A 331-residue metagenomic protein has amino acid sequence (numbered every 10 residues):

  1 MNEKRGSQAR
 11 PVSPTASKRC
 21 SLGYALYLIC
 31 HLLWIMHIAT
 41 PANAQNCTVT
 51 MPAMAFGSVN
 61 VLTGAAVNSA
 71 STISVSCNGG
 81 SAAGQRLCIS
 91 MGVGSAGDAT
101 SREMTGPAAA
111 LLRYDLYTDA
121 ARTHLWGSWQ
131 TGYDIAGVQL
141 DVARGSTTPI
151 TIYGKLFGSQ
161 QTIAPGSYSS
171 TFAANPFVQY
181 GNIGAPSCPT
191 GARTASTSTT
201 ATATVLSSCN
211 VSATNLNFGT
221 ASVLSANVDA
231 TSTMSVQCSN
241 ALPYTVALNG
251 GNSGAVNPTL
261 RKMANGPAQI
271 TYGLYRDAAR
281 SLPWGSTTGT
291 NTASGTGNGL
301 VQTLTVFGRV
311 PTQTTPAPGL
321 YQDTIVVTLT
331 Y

Functional and structural regions predicted by a protein language model:
M1-G23: N-terminal secretory signal peptides that target proteins for export/translocation
A25-H37: Bacterial N-terminal signal peptides
A39-P41: N-terminal signal peptide c-region/cleavage motif recognized by signal peptidases
N43-E103, V142, S146-T147, T151 (+2 more regions): N-terminal small/polar-rich segments of proteins
C88, R113-D115, T245-A247, T271-G273: Beta-strand signatures of extracellular beta-sandwich domains
A99-S146, Y272: A surface-exposed loop-and-adjacent beta-strand signature within N-terminal beta-sandwich domains that mediate ligand
D119-A121, D277-R280: Change "in extracellular beta-sheet-rich domains … of secreted and cell-surface proteins" to "in beta-sheet-rich domains
T259, G273-D277, T287-T290: Outer membrane beta-barrel transmembrane domains
